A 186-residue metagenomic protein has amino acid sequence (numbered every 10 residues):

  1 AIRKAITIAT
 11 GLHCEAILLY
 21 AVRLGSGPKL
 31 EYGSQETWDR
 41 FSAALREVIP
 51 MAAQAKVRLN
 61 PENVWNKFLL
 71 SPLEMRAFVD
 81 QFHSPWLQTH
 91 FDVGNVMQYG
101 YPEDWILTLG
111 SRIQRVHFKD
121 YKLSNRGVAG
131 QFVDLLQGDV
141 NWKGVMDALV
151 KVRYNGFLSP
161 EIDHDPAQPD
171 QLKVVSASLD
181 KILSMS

Functional and structural regions predicted by a protein language model:
A1-T89, Q98: Active-site acidic/histidine proton-transfer and metal-coordination neighborhood in alpha/beta enzyme cores
T7, H13, F68-S186: Histidine-acidic metal/acid-base catalytic patches
